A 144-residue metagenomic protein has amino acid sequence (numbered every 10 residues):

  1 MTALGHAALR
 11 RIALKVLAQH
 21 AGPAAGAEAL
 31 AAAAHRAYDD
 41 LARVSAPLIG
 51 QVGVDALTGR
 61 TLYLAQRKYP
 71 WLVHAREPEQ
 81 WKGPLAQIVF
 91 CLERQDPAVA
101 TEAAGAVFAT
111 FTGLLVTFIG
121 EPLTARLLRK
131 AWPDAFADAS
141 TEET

Functional and structural regions predicted by a protein language model:
M1-T144: Long, compositionally biased intrinsically disordered regulatory segments in eukaryotic proteins
